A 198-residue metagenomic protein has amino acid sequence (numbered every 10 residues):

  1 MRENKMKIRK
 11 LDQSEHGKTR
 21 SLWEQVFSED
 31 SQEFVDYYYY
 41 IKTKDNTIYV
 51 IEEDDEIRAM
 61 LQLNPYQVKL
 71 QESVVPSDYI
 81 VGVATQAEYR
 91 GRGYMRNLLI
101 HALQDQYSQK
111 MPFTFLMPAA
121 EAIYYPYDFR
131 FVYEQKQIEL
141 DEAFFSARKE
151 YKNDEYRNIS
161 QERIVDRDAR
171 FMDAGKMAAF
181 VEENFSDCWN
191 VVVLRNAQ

Functional and structural regions predicted by a protein language model:
M1-K5: Short, Lys/Arg-enriched N-terminal segments with co-localized hydrophobic residues within the first ~10-30 amino acids
I8-V83, A179-Q198: A conserved beta-strand-loop-helix scaffold within acyl/acetyltransferase catalytic domains
S14, P118-A119, M172: Short beta->alpha linker loops
Y66-V68, E88, E121: Short coil/turn motifs at secondary-structure junctions
I80-R90, A119: A short, internal acetyl-CoA/4′-phosphopantetheine-binding micro-motif in the GNAT/acyltransferase core
Y89-H101: Conserved acetyl-CoA pyrophosphate-binding loop and the N-cap/start of the following alpha-helix in GNAT-like
S108-P112, P118-K136: Conserved active-site alpha-helix within GNAT-family acetyltransferase domains
F131, Q135-Q198: Amide-forming acyltransferase catalytic core, primarily the GNAT-like/NAT-type and related acyltransferase folds
